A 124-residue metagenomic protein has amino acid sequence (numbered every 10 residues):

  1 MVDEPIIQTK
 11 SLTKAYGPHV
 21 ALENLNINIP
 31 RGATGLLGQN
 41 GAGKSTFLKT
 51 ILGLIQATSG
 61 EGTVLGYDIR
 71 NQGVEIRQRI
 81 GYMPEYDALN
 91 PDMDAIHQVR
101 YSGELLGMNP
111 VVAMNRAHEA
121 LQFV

Functional and structural regions predicted by a protein language model:
H19-V20, V74: Short coil-to-beta microelement around the adenine-binding A-loop and adjacent beta1/P-loop entry of ABC ATPase
T34-G35: Short beta-strand immediately N-terminal to the Walker A/P-loop
Q39-G43: Walker A (P-loop) phosphate-binding loop of ABC-type ATPase nucleotide-binding domains
L52: Helix-to-loop junction immediately C-terminal to a conserved catalytic motif
G60-N71, I76, I80: Conserved ABC transporter NBD signature motif
R100, E104, V111-V124: Conserved ABC ATPase "signature" region
